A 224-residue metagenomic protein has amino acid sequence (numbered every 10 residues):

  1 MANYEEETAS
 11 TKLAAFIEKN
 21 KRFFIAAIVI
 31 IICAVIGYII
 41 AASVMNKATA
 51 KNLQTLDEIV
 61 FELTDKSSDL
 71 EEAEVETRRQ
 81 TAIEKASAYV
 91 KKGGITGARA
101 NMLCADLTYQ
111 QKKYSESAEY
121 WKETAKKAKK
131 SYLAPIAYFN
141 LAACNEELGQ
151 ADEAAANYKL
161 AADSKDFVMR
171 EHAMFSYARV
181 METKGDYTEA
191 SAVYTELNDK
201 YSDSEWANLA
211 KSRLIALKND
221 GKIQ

Functional and structural regions predicted by a protein language model:
M1-I32: N-terminal positive-inside, membrane-proximal cytosolic segments immediately preceding the first
D69-E116: Extracytoplasmic/periplasmic/luminal assembly and interaction segments in envelope/secretory/respiratory proteins
Y89-A98, Q111, K127-A134, A161-R170 (+2 more regions): Short solvent-exposed coil/turn linkers within tandem alpha-helical repeat scaffolds
